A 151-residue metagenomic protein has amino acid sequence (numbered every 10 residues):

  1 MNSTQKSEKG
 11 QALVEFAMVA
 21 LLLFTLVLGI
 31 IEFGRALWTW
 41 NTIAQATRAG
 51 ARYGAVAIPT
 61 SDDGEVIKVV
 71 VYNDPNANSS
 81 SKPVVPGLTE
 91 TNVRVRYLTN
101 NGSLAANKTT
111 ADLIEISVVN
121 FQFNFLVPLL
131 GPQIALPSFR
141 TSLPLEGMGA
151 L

Functional and structural regions predicted by a protein language model:
N2-Y72: Alpha-helical assembly-interface signal, strongest on the long, hydrophobic N-terminal helix that forms
R48-L151: Short, conserved structural patches
